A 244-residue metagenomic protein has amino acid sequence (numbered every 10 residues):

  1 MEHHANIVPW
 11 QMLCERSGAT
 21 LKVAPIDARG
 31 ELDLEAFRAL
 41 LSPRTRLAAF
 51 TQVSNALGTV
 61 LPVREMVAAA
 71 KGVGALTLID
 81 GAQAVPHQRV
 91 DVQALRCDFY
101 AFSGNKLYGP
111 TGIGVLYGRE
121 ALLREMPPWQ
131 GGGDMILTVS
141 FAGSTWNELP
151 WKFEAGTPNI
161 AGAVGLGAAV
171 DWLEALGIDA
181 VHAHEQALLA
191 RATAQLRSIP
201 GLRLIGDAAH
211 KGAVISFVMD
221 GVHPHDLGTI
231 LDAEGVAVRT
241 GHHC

Functional and structural regions predicted by a protein language model:
M1-C244: Pyridoxal 5′-phosphate
